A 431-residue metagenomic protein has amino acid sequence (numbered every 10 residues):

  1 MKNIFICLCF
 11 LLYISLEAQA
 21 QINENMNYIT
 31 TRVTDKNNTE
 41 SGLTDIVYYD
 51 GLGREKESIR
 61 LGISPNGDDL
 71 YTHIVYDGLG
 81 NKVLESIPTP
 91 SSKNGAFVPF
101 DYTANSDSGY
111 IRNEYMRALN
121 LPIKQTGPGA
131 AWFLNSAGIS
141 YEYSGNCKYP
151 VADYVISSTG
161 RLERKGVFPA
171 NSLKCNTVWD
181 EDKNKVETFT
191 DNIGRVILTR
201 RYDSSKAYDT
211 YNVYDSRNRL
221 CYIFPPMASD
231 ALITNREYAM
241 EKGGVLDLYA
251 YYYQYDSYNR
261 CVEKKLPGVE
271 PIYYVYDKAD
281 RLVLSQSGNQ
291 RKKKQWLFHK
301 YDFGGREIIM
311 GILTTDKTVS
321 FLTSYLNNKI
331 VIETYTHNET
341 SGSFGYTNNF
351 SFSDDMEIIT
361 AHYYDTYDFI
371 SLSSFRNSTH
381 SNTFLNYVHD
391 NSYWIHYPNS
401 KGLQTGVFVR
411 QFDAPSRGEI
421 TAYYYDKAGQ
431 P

Functional and structural regions predicted by a protein language model:
M1-N23: Bacterial Sec-dependent N-terminal signal peptides
A18-P431: Beta-strand elements of repeat-based all-beta scaffolds
